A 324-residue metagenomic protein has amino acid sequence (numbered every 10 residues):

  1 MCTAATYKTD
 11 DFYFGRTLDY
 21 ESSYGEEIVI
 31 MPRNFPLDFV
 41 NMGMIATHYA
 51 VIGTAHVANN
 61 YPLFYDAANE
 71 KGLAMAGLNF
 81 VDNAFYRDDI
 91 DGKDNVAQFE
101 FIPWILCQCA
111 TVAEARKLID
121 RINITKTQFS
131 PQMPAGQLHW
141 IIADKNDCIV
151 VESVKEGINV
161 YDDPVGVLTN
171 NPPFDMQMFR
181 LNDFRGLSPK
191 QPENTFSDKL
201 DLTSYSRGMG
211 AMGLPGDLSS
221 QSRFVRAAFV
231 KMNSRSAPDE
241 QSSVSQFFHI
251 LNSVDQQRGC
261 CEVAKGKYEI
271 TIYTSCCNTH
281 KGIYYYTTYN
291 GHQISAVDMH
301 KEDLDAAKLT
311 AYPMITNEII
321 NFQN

Functional and structural regions predicted by a protein language model:
M1-D94, K126, P313-I315, N321-N324: A contiguous strand-loop segment
M1-Y13, L118, T127-Q128, A135-G136 (+2 more regions): C-terminus-biased signal that marks the final domain/tail of proteins
G15, A76-G77, E152, Y285-T287: Beta-strand residues in well-ordered beta-sheet regions across diverse protein folds
Y20-S22, V81-N83, E156-N159, G166 (+1 more regions): Short, surface-exposed beta-strand-loop junctions and turns on beta-sheet-rich folds
I28, A68, I149-S153, S275: Broad, structure-driven detector of short, well-ordered beta-strand segments within folded domains
I90-D91, N95-V96, I122-F174: Acidic/His-rich structured neighborhood in mature extracellular/periplasmic domains
G92-Q128, E240-F248: Proteins synthesized as precursors that undergo proteolytic processing into mature forms
